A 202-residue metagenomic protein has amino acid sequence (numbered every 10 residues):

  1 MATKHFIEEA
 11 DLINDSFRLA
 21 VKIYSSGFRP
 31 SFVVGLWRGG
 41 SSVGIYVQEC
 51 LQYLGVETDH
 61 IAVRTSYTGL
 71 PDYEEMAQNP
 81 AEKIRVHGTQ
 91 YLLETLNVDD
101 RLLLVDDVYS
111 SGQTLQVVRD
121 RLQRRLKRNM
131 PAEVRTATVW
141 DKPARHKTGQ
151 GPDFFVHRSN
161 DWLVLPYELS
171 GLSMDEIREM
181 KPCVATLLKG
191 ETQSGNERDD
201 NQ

Functional and structural regions predicted by a protein language model:
M1-Q202: PRPP-associated nucleotide enzymes
